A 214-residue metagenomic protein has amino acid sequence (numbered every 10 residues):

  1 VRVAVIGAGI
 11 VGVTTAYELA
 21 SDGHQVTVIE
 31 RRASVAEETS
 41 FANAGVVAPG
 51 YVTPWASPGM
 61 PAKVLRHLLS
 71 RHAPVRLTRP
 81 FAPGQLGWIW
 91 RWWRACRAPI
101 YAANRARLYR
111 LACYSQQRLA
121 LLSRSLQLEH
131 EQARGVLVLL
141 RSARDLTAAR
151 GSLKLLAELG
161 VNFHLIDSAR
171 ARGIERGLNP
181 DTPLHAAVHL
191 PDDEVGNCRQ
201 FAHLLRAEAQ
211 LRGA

Functional and structural regions predicted by a protein language model:
V1-I6, I10-V11, V35-P49: Accessory recognition modules or surfaces
R2-V28: N-terminal Rossmann-like FAD-binding beta1-loop-alpha1 element of flavoenzymes
T14, E18, V46, L155: Hydrophobic/aromatic ligand-binding patch that stacks against planar heteroaromatic rings of cofactors or nucleotides
S21-F41: Glycine-rich FAD pyrophosphate-binding loop
R31, A44-V46, E194: Generic detector of well-ordered alpha-helical packing
A42-R110, E129: Glycine-rich active-site loop/strand segments that organize a redox cofactor
L86-E208: Rossmann-like flavin
A209-A214: A conserved beta-strand/loop element that lines the FAD pocket in flavoprotein oxidoreductases
